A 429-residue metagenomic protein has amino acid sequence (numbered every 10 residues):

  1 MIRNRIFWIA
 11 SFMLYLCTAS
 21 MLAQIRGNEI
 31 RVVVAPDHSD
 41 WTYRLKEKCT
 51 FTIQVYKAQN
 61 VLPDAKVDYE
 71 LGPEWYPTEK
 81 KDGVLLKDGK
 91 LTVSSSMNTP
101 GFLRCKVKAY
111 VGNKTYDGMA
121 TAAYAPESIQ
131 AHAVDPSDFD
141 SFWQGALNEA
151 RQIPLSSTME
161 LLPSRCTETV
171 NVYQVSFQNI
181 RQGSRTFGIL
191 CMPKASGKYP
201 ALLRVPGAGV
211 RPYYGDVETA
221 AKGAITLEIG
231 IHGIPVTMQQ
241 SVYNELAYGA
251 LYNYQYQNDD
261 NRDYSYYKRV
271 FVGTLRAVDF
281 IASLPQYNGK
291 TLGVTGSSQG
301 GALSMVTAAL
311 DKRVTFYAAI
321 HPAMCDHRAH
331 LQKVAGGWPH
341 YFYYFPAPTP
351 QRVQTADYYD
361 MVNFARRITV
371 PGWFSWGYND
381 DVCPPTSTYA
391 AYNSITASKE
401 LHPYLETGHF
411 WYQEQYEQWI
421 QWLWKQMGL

Functional and structural regions predicted by a protein language model:
Q24-V32: Proline/serine/threonine-rich low-complexity linkers at boundaries of modular beta-sandwich domains
D37-W41, R151-S196: N-terminal cap/lid segment of alpha/beta-hydrolase-fold proteins
S95-G101: Surface-exposed, short loops/turns at beta-strand junctions within beta-sandwich domains
R211-V272, A329-W338: Cap/lid segment of the alpha/beta-hydrolase catalytic domain
N253-S297: Gly/Ser-rich "nucleophile elbow"/oxyanion-hole loop immediately N-terminal to the catalytic nucleophile in hydrolases
G301-P348, P403, W411-E414: Hydrolase active-site cap/lid region
I368, F374-W376: Short beta-strand/loop motif that positions the catalytic acidic residue of the alpha/beta-hydrolase fold
V382, Y389-L429: C-terminal catalytic histidine-bearing segment of alpha/beta-hydrolase fold enzymes
